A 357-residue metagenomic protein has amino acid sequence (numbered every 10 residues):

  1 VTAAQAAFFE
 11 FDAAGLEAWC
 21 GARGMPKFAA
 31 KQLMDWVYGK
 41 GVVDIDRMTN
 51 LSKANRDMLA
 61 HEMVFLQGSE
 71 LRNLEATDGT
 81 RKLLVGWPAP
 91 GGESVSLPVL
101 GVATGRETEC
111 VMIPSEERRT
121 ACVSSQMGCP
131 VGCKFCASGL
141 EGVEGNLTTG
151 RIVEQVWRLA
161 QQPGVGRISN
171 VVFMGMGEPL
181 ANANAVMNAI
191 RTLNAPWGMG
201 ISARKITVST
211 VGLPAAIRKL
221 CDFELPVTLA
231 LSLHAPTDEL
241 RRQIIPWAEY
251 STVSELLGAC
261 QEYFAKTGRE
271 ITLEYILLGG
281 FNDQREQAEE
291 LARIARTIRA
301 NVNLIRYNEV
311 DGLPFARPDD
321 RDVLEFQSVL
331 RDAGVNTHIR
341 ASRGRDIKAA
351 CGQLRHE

Functional and structural regions predicted by a protein language model:
V1-T108, Q261-R269, Y275-E357: Auxiliary Fe-S-binding modules of radical SAM enzymes
Q32, Q126, I152-Q155, Q327: Glutamine-centric residue-chemistry signal
A76, S124-S125, S138, S209 (+1 more regions): Short linear Ser/Thr-Pro motifs
T77, T104-R106, S115-E117, P130 (+1 more regions): Short flexible coil/turn linkers enriched for glycine and charged/polar residues that connect secondary-structure
R81, T108, R119-V123, V131 (+1 more regions): Generic beta-strand structural signal
P114-R151: Canonical Radical SAM [4Fe-4S] cluster-binding loop centered on the CxxxCxxC motif and its immediate flanking residues
L140-N170: Conserved alpha-helical substructure of the radical SAM core
A160-H338: Conserved AdoMet/S-adenosylmethionine-binding subsite of the radical SAM
